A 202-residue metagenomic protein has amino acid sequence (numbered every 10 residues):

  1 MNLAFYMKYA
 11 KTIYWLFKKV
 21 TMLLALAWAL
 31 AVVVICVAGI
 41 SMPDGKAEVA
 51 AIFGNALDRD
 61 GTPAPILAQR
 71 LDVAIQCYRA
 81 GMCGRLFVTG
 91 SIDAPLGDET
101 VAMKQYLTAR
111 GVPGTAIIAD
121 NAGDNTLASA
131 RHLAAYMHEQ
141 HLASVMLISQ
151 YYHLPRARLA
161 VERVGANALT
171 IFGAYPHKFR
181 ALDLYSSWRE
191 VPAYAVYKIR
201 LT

Functional and structural regions predicted by a protein language model:
M1-E48: N-terminal membrane-anchoring alpha-helices
M7-A10, W15, R79, Y152 (+2 more regions): Compositionally biased, intrinsically disordered low-complexity regions enriched in proline and serine
A10-I13, K18, V32, M82 (+3 more regions): Generic alpha-helical secondary structure signal
A25-L26, C77, R163, V196: Enrichment for repetitive, rod-forming helical segments
A29, R180-T202: A transmembrane-helix-recognition feature enriched in membrane-embedded lipid enzymes and envelope glyco-/phospholipid
V32, C36-W188: A structural signal for short, hydrophobic/glycine-enriched beta-strand patches
